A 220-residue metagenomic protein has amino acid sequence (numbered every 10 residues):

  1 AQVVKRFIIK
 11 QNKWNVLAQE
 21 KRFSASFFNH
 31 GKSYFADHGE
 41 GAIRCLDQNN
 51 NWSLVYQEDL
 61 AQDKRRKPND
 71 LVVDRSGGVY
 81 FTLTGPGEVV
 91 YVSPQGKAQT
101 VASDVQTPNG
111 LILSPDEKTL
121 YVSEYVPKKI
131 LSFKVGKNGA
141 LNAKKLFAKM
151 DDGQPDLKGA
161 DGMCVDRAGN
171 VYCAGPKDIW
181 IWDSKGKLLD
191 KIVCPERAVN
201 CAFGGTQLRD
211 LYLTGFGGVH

Functional and structural regions predicted by a protein language model:
A1, E20-H38, A42, L60-F81 (+4 more regions): Beta-rich, blade/repeat-based domains predominating in secreted/periplasmic proteins but also intracellular
A1-Q19: Beta-propeller domains
V3-K5, A42-R44, E88-V90, K129-L131 (+2 more regions): A short loop-to-beta-strand structural motif that recurs across blades of beta-propeller domains
F7-I8, L46-D47, S93, K134 (+1 more regions): Structural recognition of the beta-propeller blade-terminating site
Q11-K13, N49-N51, P86, Q95-K97 (+3 more regions): Short coil turn/linker residues within repeat-based beta-strand modules
N12-A18, W52-Q62, K97-S103, A143-Q154 (+1 more regions): A short beta-strand motif characteristic of beta-propeller blades
F133-A140: Short loop/turn segments immediately following beta-strands, especially the blade-tip and inter-blade linker loops
